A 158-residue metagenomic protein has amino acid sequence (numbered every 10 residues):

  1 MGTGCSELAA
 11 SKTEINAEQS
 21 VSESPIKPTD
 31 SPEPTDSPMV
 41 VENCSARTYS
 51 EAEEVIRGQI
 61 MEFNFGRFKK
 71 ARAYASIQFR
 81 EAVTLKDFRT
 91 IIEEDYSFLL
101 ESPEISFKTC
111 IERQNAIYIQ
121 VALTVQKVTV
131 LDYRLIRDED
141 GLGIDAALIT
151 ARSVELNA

Functional and structural regions predicted by a protein language model:
T3-G4: C-terminal motif of bacterial Sec signal peptides marking the signal peptidase cleavage site
E7-F65: Short, low-complexity N-terminal intrinsically disordered segments enriched in polar/charged residues
S11, I15-E18, A46, D145-A158: Low-complexity, intrinsically disordered terminal/linker segments enriched in charged and Gly/Pro repeats
V21, V40-V41, V55, V83 (+4 more regions): Extended aliphatic helical segments
C44-R47, E53-E54, G58-Q114: Short solvent-exposed beta->alpha transition segments
R72, I136, N157-A158: Residue-level recognition of well-ordered secondary-structure positions
T90-R137, A146-L148: Surface-exposed, charged secondary-structure patches
